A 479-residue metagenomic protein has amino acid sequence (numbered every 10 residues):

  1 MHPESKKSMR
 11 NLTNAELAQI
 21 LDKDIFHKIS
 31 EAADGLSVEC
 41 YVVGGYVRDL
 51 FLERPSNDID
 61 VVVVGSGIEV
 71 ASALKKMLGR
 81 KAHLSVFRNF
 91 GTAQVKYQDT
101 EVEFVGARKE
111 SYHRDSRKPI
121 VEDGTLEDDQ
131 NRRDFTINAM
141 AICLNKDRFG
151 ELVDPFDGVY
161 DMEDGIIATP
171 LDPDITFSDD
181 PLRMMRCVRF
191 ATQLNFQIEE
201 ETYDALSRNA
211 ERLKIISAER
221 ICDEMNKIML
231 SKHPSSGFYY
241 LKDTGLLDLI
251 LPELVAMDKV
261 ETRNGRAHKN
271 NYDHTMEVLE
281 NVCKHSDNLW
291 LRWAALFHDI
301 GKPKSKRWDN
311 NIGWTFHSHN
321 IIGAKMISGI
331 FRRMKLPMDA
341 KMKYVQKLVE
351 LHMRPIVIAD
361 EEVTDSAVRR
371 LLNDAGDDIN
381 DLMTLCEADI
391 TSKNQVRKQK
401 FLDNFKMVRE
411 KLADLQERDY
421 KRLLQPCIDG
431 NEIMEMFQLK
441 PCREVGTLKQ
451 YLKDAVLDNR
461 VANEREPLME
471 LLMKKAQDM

Functional and structural regions predicted by a protein language model:
M1-M479: Catalytic cores of the polymerase beta-like nucleotidyltransferase superfamily and closely associated nucleotide
